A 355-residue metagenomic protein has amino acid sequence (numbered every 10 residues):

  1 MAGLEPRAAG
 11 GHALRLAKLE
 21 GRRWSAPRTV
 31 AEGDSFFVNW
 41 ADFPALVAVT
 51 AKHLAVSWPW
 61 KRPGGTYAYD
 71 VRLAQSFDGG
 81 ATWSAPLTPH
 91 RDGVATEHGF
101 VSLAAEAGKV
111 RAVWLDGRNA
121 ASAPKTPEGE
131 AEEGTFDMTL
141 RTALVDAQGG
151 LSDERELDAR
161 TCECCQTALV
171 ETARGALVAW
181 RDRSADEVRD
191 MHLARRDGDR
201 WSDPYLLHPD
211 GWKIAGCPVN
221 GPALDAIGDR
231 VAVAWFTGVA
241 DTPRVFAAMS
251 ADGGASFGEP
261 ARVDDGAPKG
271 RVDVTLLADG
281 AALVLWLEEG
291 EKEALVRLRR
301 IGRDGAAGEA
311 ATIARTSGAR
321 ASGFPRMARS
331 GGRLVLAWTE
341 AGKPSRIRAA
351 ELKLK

Functional and structural regions predicted by a protein language model:
M1-K355: Extracellular, repeat-based ectodomains that mediate carbohydrate processing or recognition
